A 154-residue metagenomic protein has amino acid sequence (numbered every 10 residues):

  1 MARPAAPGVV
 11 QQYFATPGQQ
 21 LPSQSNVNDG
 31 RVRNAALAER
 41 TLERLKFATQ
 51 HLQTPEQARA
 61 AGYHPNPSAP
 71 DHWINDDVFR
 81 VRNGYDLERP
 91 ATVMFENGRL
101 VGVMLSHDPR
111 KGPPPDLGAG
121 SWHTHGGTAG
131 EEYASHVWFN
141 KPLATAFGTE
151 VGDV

Functional and structural regions predicted by a protein language model:
M1-V154: Primary mode marks residue(s) on the alpha4-beta5-alpha5 output face of response regulator receiver
